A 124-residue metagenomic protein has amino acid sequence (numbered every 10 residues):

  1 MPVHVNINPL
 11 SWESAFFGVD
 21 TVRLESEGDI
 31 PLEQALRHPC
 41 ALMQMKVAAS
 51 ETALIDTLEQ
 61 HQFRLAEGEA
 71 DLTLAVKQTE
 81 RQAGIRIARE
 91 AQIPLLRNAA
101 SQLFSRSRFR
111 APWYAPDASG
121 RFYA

Functional and structural regions predicted by a protein language model:
M1-V5: Short Lys/Arg-enriched alpha/beta "domain-start" segment
I7-D29: STAS-typified acidic loop motif
S11-S14, S26, S50, S101 (+2 more regions): Generic serine detector
E25-P94: Acyl-donor-binding surface of acyltransferase catalytic domains
L58, E69, A100, W113-Y114: Long, contiguous hydrophobic alpha-helical segments, chiefly transmembrane helices and signal peptides
G84-S107, S119: A short beta-loop-alpha structural element at the N-terminal edge of CoA-dependent acyl/N-acetyltransferase catalytic
R108-Y123: Conserved GNAT-fold acetyl-CoA-binding loop/helix
